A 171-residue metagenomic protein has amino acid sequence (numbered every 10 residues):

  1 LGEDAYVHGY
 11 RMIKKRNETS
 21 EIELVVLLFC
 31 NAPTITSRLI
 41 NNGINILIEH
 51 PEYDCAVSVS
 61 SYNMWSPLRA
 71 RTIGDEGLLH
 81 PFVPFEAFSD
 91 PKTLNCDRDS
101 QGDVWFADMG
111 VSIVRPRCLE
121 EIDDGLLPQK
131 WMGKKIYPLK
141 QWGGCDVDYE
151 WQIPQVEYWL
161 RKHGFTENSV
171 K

Functional and structural regions predicted by a protein language model:
G2, N17-E18, P51, G164: Short, flexible coil/linker elements and helix-boundary hinge sites characteristic of intrinsically disordered
G2-H8, L24, P33-G125, K140: Conserved core of the sugar-phosphate nucleotidyltransferase
R11, K15, N41-E49, P154 (+1 more regions): Replace "anionic and nucleotidyl ligands
N17-V26: Short acidic donor-binding loop at the edge of a beta-strand
S20, I48, Q129-M132: Short, conserved loop/helix-junction motifs that constitute active-site signature segments in enzyme catalytic cores
E21, S66, K134: Residue-level signal for beta-strand positions within conserved beta-sheet cores that form or flank
L28-C30: Active-site acidic Asp-centered loop
D103-K171: Conserved alpha/beta core of the MobA/IspD/sugar-nucleotide pyrophosphorylase nucleotidyltransferase superfamily
